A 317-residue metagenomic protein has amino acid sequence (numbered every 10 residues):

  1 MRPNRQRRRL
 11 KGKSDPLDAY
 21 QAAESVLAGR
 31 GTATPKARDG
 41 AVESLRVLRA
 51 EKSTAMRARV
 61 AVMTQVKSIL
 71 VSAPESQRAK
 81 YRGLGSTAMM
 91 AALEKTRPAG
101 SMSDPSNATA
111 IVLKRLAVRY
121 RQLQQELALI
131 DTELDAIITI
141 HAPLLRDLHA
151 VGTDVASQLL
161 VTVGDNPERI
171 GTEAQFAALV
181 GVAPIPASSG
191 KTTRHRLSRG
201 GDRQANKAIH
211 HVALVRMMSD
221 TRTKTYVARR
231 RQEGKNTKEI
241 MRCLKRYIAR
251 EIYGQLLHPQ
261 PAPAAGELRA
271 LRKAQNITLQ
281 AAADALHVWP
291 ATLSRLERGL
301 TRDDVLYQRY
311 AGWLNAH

Functional and structural regions predicted by a protein language model:
M1-H317: A detector of single, family-specific signature residues that are central to catalytic or substrate-handling motifs
